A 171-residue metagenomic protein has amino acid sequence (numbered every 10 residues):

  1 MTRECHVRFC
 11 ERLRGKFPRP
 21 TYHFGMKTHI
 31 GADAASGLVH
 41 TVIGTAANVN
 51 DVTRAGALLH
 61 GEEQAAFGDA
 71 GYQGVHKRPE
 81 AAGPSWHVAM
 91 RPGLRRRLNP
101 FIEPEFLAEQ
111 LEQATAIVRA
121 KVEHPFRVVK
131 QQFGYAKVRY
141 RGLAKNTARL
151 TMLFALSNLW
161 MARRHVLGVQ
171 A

Functional and structural regions predicted by a protein language model:
M1, F17, Y22, L167-A171: Intrinsically disordered, low-complexity and often Lys/Arg-enriched segments
H23-S85, A89-R91, T151-S157, H165: Polybasic low-complexity intrinsically disordered regions
Q64-A65, A70-A144, A148: Helix-centered, glycine/charged polyanion-binding patches within enzymatic domains that contact phosphate-containing
E109, Q132, H165-A171: A short, flexible helix-boundary coil/loop motif
V138-Q170: C-terminal extensions of enzymes
